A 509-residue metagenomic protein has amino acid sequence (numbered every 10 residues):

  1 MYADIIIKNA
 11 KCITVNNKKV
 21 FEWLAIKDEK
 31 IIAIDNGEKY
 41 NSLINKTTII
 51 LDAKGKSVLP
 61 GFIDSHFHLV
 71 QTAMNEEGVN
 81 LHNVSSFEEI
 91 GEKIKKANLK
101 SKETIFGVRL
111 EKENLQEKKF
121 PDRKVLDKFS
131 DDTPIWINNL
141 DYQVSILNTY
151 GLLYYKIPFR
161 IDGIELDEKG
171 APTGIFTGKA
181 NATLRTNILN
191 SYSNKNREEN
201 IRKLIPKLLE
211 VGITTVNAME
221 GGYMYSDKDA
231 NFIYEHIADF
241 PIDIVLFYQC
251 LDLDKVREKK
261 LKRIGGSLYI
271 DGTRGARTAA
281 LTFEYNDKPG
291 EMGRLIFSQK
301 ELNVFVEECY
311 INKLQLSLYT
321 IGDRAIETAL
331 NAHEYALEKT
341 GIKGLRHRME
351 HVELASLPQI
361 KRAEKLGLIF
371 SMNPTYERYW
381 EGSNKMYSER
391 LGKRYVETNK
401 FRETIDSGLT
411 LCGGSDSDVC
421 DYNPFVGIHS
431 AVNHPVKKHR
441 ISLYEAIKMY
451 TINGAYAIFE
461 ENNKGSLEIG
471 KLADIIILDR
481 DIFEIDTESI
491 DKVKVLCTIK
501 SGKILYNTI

Functional and structural regions predicted by a protein language model:
Y2-K8, I13-F240, L246-L251, G275-E308 (+6 more regions): Divalent metal-binding segments
A25, L268, T498: Short aromatic-centered micro-motifs
H68, K262-T278, L368-R378: Non-cysteine beta-strand/loop elements that form the S-adenosyl-L-methionine
E113-L115, V144-S145, V216-N217, Y223-D229 (+8 more regions): Flexible loop/turn segments at secondary-structure boundaries
I237, V256-K259, I342, A363-K365: Acidic (Asp/Glu)-rich catalytic clusters
D239-K260, I264, R346-V352, L357 (+1 more regions): Phosphate/diphosphate-binding loops
K259-K262, R362-S371, S407-T410: Glycine-enriched alpha-helix->loop->beta-strand junction motifs that scaffold or abut catalytic
E307-S317, R324-H347, V352, M372-I482 (+1 more regions): His/Asp/Glu-enriched, well-ordered alpha-helical/loop segment that forms or immediately abuts the divalent-metal
